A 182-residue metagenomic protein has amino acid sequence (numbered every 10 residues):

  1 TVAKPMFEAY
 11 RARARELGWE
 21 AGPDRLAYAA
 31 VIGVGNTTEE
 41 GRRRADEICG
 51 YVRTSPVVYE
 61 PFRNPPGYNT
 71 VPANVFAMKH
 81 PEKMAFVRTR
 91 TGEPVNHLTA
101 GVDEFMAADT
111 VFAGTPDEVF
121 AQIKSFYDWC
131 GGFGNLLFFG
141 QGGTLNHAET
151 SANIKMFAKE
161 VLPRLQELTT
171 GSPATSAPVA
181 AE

Functional and structural regions predicted by a protein language model:
T1, F138-T150: Glycine-rich, proline-tolerant flexible connector loops at the mouths of alpha/beta enzymes
V2-C130, Q166-E182: An alpha-helical appendage that flanks or caps ligand/catalytic pockets
I154-K155: Charged helix-capping and loop-helix junction motifs
